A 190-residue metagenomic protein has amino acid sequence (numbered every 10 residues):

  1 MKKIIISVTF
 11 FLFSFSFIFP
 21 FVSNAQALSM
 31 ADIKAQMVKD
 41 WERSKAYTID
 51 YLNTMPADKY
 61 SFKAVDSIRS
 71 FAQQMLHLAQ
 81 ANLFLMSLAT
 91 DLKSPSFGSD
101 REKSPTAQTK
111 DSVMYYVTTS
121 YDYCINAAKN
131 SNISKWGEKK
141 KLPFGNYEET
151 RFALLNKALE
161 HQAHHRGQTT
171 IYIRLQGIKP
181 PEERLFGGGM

Functional and structural regions predicted by a protein language model:
M1-L28: Bacterial Sec-dependent N-terminal signal peptides
S23-A46: Short N-terminal segments immediately surrounding and downstream of signal-peptide cleavage
A25-D32, L92-T106: Acidic/histidine-rich, surface-exposed loop or edge segments in extracytoplasmic proteins
V38-E42, A46-I49, K59-E102, L142-M190: Short, contiguous alpha-helical
Y47, Y51-L52, M86, Y123 (+1 more regions): Well-ordered alpha-helical scaffold segments within catalytic/enzyme domains
T54, H77-Q80, T119: Residues within well-ordered alpha-helical secondary structure of globular protein domains
T54-S61, A128-G137, L175-P180: Surface-exposed helix-capping loop/turn segments at secondary-structure junctions
P105-L142, E149-Q162: Acidic/histidine-rich alpha-helical segments that form the ligand environment of transition-metal centers
